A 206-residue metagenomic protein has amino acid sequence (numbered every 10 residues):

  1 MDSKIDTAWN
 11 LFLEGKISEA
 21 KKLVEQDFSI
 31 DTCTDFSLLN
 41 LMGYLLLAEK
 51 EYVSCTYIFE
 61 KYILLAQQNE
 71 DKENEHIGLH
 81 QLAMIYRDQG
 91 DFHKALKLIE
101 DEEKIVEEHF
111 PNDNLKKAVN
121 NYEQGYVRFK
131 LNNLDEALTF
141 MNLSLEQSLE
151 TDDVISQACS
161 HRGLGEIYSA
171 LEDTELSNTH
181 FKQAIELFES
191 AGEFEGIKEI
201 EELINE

Functional and structural regions predicted by a protein language model:
D2-I30, L45-A48: Alpha-helical segment of the N-proximal tetratricopeptide repeat
L11, L39-L46, I58, E75-Y86 (+8 more regions): TPR/Sel1-like alpha-solenoid repeat signature
E25-S29, I63-L65, E100-E108, L143-D152 (+2 more regions): Amphipathic alpha-helical segments of tetratricopeptide repeats
C33, E73, D113-L115, I155 (+1 more regions): Residue signature of alpha-solenoid helical repeat architecture, marking inter-repeat boundaries and helix-start
T174-F194: TPR/TPR-like (Sel1-like) alpha-helical repeat modules
